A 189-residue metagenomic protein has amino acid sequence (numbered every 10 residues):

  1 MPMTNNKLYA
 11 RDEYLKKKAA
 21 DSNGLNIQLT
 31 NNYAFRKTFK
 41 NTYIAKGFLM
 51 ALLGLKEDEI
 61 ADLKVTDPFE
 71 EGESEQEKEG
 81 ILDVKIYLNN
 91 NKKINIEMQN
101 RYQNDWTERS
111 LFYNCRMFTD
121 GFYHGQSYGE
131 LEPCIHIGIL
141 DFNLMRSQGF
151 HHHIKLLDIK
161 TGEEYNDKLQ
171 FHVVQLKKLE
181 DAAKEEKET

Functional and structural regions predicted by a protein language model:
M1-T189: Elongated, amphipathic alpha-helical interaction scaffolds
